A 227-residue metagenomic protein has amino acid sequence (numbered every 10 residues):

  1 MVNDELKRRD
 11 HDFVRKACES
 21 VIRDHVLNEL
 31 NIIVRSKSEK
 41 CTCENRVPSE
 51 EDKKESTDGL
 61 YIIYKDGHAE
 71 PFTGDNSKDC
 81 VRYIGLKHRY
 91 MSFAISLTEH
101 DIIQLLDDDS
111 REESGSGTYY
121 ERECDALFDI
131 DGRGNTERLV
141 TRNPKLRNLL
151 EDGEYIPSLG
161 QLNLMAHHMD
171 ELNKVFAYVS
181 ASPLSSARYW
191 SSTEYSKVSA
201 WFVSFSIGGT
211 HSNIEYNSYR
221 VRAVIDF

Functional and structural regions predicted by a protein language model:
V2, R8-R9, F13-D152, E215-F227: Short, compositionally biased
G153, L159-F227: C-terminal, surface-exposed recognition/capping segments
